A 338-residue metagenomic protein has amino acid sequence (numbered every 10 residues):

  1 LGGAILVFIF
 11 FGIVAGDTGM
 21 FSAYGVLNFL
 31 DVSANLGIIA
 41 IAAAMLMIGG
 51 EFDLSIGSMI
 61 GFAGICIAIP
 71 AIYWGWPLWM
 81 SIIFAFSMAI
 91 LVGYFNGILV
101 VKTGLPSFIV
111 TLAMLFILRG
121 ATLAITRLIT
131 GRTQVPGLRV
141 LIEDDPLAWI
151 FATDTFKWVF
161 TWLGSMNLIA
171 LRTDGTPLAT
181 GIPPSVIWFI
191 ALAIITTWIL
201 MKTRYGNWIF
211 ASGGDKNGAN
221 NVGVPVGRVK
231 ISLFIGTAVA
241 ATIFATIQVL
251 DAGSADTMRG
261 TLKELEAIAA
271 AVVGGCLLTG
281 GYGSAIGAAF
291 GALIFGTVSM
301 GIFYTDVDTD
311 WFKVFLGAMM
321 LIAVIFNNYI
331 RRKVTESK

Functional and structural regions predicted by a protein language model:
L1-I9, N221-R228, V298-K338: Cytosolic-side transmembrane-helix boundaries in multi-pass membrane proteins
V7-V14, S22-W74, L78, I98-L105 (+3 more regions): Single transmembrane alpha-helix segments in multi-pass membrane proteins
V32-A42, F62, Y94, F116 (+6 more regions): Hydrophobic alpha-helical segments embedded in the membrane of multi-pass proteins
G75-F116, F290-G291, F295: Alpha-helical transmembrane segments within multi-pass membrane transporters and channels
P77, S81-I82, L91-N96, V100 (+1 more regions): Helix-loop-helix "hairpin" substructures at the membrane interface of multi-pass membrane proteins
S107-I109, V135-P136, G181-F189, K230 (+2 more regions): Loop-to-transmembrane alpha-helix initiation sites
T111, L115-T203, S232, A255-T257 (+1 more regions): Transmembrane helix-bundle core of multi-pass membrane transporters and related energy-transducing complexes
F234-I235, A241, D251-G317: Transmembrane alpha-helical segments in multi-pass inner-membrane proteins
